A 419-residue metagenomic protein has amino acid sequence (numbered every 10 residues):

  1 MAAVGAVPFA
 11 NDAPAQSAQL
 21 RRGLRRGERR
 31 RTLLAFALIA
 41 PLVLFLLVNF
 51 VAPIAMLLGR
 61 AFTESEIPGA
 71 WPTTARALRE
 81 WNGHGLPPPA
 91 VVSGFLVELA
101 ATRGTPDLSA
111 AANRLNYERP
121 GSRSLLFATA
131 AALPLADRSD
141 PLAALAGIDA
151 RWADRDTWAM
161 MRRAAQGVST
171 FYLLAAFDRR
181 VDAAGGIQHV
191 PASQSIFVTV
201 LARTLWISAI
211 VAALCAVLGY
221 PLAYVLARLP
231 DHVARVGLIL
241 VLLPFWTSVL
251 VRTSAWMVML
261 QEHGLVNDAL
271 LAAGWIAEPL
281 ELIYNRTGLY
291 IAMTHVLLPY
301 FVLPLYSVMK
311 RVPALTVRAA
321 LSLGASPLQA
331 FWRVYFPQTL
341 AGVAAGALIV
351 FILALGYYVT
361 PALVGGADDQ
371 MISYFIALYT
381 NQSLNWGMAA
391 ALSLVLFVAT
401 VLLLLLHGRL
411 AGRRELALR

Functional and structural regions predicted by a protein language model:
M1-A37, M56, R60-V198: Membrane-topology segments of multi-pass transport proteins
V7, Y306-V317, L321, A390-R419: C-terminal transmembrane helix and the adjacent membrane-cytosol boundary/short C-terminal tail of inner/organellar
R21-E28, R252-T294, V364-D368: Membrane-interfacial helix termini and adjacent extracytoplasmic/periplasmic loops of multi-pass transporters
G23, M56, I210-L242, K310-V317 (+2 more regions): Transmembrane-helix boundary motif in ABC transporter permease subunits
R31, A70-T73, A77, A362 (+1 more regions): Interhelical loop and adjacent transmembrane-helix boundary motif in polytopic membrane transport permeases
A37-L38, I196-I207, L271-Y300, G342 (+1 more regions): Loop-to-helix entry region at the N-terminal start of transmembrane alpha-helices in multi-pass membrane transporters
P41-L44, V241, H295, F301-Y306 (+2 more regions): Transmembrane alpha-helices
Q194-V225, F336: Transmembrane alpha-helix signature in integral membrane proteins
